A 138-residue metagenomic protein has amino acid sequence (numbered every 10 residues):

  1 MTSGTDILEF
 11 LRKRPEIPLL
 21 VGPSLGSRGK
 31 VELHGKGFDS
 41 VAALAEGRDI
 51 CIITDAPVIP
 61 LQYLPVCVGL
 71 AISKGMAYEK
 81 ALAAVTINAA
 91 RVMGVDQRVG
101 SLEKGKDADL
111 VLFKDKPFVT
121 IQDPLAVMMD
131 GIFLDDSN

Functional and structural regions predicted by a protein language model:
M1, M76, M93, M128-M129: Detector for methionine-enriched segments
M1-S3, P23-R28, I132: Short, acidic/turn-prone active-site loops that include or flank metal/cofactor- and phosphate-binding residues
S3, I59, V119: Glycine-/small-residue-rich active-site loops that bind phosphorylated ligands and cofactors
S3-R14: Active-site-adjacent beta->alpha loops and helix N-cap segments on the catalytic face of soluble alpha/beta enzymes
T5, E79, M128-I132: Broad hydrophobic/π-residue packing in well-ordered secondary structure
D6, Q62, Q122: Residues that form or flank phosphate/diphosphate-binding pockets in enzymes that use nucleotide phosphates
R12-P18, G22-L25, K30-F113: His/Asp/Glu-enriched, well-ordered alpha-helical/loop segment that forms or immediately abuts the divalent-metal
E103-N138: C-terminal cap of metal-dependent C-N hydrolases
